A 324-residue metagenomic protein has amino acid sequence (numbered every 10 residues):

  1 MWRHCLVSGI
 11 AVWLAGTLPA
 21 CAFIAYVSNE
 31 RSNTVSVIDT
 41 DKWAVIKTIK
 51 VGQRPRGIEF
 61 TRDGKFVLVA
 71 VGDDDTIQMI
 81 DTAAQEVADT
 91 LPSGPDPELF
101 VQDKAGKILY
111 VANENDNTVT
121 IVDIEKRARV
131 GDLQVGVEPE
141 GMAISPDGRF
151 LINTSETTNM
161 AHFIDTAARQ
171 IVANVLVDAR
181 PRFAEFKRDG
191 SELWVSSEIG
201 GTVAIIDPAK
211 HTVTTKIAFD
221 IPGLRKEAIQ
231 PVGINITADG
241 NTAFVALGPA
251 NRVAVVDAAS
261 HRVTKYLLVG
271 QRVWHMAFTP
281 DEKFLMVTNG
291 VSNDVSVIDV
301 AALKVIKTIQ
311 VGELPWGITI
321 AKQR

Functional and structural regions predicted by a protein language model:
H4, G9-W13, T17-R324: Predominantly soluble domains enriched in secretory-pathway, periplasmic, or organellar proteins
